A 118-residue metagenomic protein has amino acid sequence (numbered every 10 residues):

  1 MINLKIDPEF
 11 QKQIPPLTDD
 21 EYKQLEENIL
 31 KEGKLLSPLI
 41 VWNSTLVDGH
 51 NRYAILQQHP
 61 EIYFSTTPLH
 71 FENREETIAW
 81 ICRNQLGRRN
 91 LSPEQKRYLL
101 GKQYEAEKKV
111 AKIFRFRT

Functional and structural regions predicted by a protein language model:
F10-Y22, E26, K31-E32, R52-T118: Amphipathic, charge-rich alpha-helical segments that serve as recognition/docking helices
K34-P38: N-terminal BTB/POZ boundary and linker segment
V41-T45: Short active-site oxyanion
G49: Short, conserved phosphate/pyrophosphate- and ester-handling motifs at nucleotide-, phospho-/glycolipid
